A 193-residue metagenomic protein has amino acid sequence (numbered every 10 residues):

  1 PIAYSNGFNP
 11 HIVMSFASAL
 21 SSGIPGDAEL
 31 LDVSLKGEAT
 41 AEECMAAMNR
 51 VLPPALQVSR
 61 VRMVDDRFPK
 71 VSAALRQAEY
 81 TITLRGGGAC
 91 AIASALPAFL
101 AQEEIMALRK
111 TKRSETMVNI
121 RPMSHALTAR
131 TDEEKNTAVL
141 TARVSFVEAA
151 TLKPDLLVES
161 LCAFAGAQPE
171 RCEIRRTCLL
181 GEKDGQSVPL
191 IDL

Functional and structural regions predicted by a protein language model:
A3-K36, D65: Short, charge-patterned binding micro-sites
S5, Q102-L193: Core RNA-modification/binding signature centered on pseudouridine synthases
H11-L20, V61-P69, M117-T131: Short amphipathic beta-strand starts and helix->beta connectors
G23-D27, A73-L75, E133-T137: Short, flexible turn/loop "capping" segments at secondary-structure junctions
D27-T81: Ordered, amphipathic secondary-structure segments that act as subunit-interaction surfaces in large macromolecular
K36-A41, G87-C90, V147: Helix N-cap motif at beta-to-alpha junctions
A41-L52, I92-Q102, L156-V158: Short amphipathic alpha-helices in soluble, non-transmembrane regions that often serve as interface/regulatory elements
T81-M117: A contiguous pocket-lining binding segment that forms or flanks enzyme active sites
